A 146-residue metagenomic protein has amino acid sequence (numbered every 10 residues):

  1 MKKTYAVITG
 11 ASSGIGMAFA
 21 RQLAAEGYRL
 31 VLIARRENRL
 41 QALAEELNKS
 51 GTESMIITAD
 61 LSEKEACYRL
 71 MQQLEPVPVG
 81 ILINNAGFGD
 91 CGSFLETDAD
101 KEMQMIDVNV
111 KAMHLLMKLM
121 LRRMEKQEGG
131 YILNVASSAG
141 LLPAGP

Functional and structural regions predicted by a protein language model:
Y5, S12-S13: Conserved glycine-rich cofactor-binding loop
E26-L43: Conserved glycine-rich Rossmann-like NAD(P)H-binding loop of the short-chain dehydrogenase/reductase
N38, T58-R69, A99: The beta1-alpha1 cofactor-binding region of Rossmann-like NAD(H)/NADP(H)-dependent oxidoreductases
I83, L116-M120: Hydrophobic positions on the long internal alpha-helix of Rossmann-like NAD(P)-dependent oxidoreductase domains
N85-D90: Conserved NAD(P)H cofactor-binding loop of Rossmann-fold oxidoreductase domains
S93-L95, K101-I106: Substrate-binding pocket helix/loop in short-chain dehydrogenase/reductase
S137: Residue(s) in the substrate-gating loop at a strand-loop-helix junction that position the organic substrate next
